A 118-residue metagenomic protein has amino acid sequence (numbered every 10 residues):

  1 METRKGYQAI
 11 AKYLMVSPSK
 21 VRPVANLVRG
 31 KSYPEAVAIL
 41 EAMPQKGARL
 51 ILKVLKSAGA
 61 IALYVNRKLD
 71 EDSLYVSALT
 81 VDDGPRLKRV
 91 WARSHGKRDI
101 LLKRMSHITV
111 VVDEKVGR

Functional and structural regions predicted by a protein language model:
E2-M15, P23, K31-R118: Structured, basic alpha/beta domains of bacterial-type, RNA-associated proteins
V28: Short, positively charged, Gly/Tyr-enriched micro-motifs that form contact patches at catalytic or ligand/partner
